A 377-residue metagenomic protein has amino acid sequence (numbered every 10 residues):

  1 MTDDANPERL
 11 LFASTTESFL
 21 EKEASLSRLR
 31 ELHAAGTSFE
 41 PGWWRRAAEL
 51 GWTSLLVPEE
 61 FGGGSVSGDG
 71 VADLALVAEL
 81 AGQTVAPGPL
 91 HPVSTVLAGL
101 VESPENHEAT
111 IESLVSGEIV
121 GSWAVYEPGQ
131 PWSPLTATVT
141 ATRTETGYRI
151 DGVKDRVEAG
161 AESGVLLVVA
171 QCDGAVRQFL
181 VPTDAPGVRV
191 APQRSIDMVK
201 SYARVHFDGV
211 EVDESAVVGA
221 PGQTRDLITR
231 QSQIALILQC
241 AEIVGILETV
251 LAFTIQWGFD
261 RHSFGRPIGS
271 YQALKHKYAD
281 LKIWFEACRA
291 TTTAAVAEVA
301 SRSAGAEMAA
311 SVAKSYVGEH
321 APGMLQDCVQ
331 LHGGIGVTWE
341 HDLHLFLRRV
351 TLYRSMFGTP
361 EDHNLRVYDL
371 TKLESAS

Functional and structural regions predicted by a protein language model:
M1-T84, G117, R143, G147-Y148 (+1 more regions): Alpha-helical interface subdomain recognition
G68-D69, S133-L135, A159-S163: Short glycine/proline-enriched turns and hinge-like loops at secondary-structure junctions
A86-E105: N-terminal glycine-rich flavin-associated loop
E102-E105, D184, R261-F264: Cytochrome P450
G117-P128: A short, Trp-centered hydrophobic/proline-enriched beta-strand micro-motif
W132, T136-T138, R156-V157, P182-A220: Flexible, small-/acidic-enriched active-site or ligand-binding loops
S133-D151: Cytochrome P450 C-terminal beta-domain/meander region
D151-R189: A short core secondary-structure module
